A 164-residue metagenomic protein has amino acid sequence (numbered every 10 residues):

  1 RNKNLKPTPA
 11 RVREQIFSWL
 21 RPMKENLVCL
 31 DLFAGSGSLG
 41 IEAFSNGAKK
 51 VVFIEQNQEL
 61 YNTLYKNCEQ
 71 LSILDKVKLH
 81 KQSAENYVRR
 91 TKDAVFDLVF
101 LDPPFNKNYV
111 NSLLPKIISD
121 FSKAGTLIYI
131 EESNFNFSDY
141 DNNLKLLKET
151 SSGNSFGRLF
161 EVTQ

Functional and structural regions predicted by a protein language model:
R1-Q164: Class I S-adenosyl-L-methionine-dependent methyltransferase catalytic core
